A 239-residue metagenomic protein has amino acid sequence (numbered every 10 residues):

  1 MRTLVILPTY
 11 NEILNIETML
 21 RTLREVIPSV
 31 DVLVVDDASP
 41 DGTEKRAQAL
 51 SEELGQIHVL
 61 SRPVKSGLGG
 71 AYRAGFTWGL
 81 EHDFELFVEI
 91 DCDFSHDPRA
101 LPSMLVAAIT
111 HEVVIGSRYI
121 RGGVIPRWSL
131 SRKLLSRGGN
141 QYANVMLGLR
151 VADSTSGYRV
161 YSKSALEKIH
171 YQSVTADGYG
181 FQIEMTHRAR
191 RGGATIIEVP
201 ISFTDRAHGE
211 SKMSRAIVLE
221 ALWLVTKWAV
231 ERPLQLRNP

Functional and structural regions predicted by a protein language model:
M1, M146-L149, Y171-P239: Hydrophobic helical membrane-anchoring modules
R2-T3, R24-V34, G42, Q56-I57: Short loop->beta transition adjacent to catalytic acidic/histidine clusters or analogous donor-positioning motifs
L7, S29-S39, L60-S61, I90: Short beta-strand/loop segment that forms part of the nucleotide-sugar
E12-N15, S39, D97: Donor nucleotide-sugar binding loop of glycosyltransferases
E12-V26: Short, well-formed alpha-helical segments that are part of the catalytic scaffolds of diverse glycosyltransferases
E17-T18, D41-L50: Acidic helix N-cap motif at the loop->helix transition within catalytic regions of sugar-transfer enzymes
D36-K45, V64, F94: A conserved acidic beta->alpha catalytic loop
L60-E81, L86, P98-Y179, R206-A221: Acceptor/aglycone-binding surface of glycosyltransferases and processive sugar-polymer synthases
